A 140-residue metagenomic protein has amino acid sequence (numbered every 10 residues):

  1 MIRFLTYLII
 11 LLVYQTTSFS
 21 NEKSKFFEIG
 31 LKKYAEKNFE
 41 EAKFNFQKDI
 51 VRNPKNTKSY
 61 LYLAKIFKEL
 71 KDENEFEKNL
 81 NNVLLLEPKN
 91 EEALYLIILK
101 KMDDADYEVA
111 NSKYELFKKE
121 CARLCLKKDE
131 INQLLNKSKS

Functional and structural regions predicted by a protein language model:
A35-E36, E69-L70, D103-D104, L134-S140: Register position in tetratricopeptide repeats
K48-D49, N82-V83, L116-F117: Canonical positions in the second alpha-helix
Y62, L96, E130-L134: Canonical tetratricopeptide repeat
N111-S140: Terminal, low-structured helical/coil segments at or just beyond the last alpha-helical repeat
